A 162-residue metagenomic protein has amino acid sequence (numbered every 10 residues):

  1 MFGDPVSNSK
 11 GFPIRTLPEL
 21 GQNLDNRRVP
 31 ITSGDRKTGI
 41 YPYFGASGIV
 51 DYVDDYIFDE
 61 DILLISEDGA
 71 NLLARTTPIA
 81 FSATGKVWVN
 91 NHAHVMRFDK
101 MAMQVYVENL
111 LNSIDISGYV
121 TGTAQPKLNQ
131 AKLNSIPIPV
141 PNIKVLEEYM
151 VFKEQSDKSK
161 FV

Functional and structural regions predicted by a protein language model:
M1-R28, S33-S47, S135, N142-V162: Non-catalytic DNA-recognition/assembly elements of restriction-modification systems
N8-R15, D99, G122-L128, I138: Short, exposed beta-strand "edge-strand" segments with a Pro/Gly-rich flavor and a Y/T-containing core
E19-N23, L110, Y119: Residues that form generic nucleotide/phosphate-binding pockets
G45-S47, D55-N112, T121-A124, N129-L133: A short beta-sheet element
V50: A glycine-rich beta-turn/hairpin centered on an aromatic-Pro dipeptide
M101, V140-I143: Short, surface-exposed acidic/glycine-rich loop or hinge patches that mediate macromolecular interfaces
I114-Y119, D157-K158: A common structural junction motif
